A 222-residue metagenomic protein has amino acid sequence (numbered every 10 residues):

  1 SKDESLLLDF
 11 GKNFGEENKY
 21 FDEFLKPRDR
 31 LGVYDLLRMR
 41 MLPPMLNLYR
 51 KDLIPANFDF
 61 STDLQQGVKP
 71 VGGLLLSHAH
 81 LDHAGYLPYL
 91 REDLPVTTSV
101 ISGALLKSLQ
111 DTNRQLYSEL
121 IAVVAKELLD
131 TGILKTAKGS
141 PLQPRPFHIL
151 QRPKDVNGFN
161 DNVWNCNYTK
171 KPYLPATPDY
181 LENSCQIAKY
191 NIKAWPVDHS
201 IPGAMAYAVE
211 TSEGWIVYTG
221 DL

Functional and structural regions predicted by a protein language model:
S1-G73, P88-L222: His/Asp/Glu-rich metal-coordinating catalytic cores of metallo-dependent phosphodiesterases/hydrolases acting on
V71-D82: Metallo-beta-lactamase
